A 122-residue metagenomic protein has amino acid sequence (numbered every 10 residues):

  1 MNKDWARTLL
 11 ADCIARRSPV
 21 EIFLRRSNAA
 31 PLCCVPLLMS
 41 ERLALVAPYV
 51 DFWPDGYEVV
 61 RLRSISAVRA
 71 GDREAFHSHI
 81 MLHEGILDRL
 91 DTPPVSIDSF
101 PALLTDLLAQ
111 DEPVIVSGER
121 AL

Functional and structural regions predicted by a protein language model:
M1-I22, V68-S117: Intrinsic disorder/low-complexity detector
W5, A15-R63, R120-L122: A cross-kingdom feature marking solvent-exposed beta-strand/loop segments within repeated, beta-rich binding/scaffold
